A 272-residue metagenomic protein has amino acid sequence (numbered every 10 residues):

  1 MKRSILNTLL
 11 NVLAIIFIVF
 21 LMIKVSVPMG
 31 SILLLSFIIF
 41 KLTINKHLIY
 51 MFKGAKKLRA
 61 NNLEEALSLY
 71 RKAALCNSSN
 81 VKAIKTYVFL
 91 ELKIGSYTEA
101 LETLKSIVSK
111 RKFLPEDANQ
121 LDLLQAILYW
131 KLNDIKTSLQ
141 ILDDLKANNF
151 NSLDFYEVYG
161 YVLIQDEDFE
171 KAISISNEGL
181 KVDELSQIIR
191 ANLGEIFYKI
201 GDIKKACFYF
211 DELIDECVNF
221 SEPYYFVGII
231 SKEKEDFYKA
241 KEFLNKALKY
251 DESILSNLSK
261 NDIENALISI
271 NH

Functional and structural regions predicted by a protein language model:
T43-K82, T86-S96, E102, S109 (+2 more regions): Alpha-helical segment of the N-proximal tetratricopeptide repeat
R59, K93-I94, K131, Q165 (+3 more regions): Register position in tetratricopeptide repeats
S78, K112, E116, F150 (+3 more regions): Short coil turns that delineate tetratricopeptide repeat
A83, D117, L121, F155 (+3 more regions): TPR alpha-solenoid repeat register
T86, L124, V158, N192 (+3 more regions): Canonical tetratricopeptide repeat
